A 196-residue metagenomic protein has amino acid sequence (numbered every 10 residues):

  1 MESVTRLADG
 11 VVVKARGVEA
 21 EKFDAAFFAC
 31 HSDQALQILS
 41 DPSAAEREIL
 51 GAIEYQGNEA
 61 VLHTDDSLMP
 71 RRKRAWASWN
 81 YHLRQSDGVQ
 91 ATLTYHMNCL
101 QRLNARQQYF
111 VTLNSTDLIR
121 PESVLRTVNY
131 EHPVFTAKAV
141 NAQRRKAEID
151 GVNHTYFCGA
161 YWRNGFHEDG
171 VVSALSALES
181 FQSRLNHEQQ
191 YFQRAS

Functional and structural regions predicted by a protein language model:
E2-E131: Mid-domain catalytic core of redox enzymes that form a hydrophobic substrate pocket/lid adjacent to a catalytic redox
Q90-S196: Conserved flavin/dinucleotide-binding core of flavoenzymes
